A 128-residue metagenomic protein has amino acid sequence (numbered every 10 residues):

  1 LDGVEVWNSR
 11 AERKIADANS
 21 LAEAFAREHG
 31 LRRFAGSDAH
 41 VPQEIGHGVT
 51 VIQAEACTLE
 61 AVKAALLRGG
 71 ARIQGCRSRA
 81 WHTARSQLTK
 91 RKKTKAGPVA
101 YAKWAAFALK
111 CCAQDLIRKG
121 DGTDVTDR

Functional and structural regions predicted by a protein language model:
L1-R128: Charged catalytic cores and adjacent phosphate/nucleic-acid-binding surfaces used for phosphate/nucleic-acid chemistry
